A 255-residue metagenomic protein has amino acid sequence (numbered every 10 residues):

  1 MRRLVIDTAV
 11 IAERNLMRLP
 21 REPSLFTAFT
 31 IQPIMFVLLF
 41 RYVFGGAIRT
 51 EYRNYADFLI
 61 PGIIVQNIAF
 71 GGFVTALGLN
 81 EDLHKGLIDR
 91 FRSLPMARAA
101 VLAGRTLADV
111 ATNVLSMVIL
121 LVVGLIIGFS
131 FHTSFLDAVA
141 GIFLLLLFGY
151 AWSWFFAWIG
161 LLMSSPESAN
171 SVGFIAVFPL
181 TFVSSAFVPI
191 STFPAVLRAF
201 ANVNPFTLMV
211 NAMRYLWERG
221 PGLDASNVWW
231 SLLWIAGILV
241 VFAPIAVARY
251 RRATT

Functional and structural regions predicted by a protein language model:
M1-A12, W152, V196-T207: Short, membrane-interfacial amphipathic segments enriched in basic
M1-Q32: Aromatic- and glycine-rich beta-strand/loop motifs that create alpha-glucan
T27-Q32, S164-S184: Pore- or pathway-lining transmembrane helices of multi-pass membrane proteins that form conduits for solutes/ions
M35-F40, A56-I127, F148, W152 (+3 more regions): Hydrophobic alpha-helical transmembrane segments of multi-pass membrane transport proteins
F40-R49, G124-H132, L136, M163-S165 (+2 more regions): Short helix-capping/hinge motifs at transmembrane helix termini and TM-loop junctions
R49-E51, T181-V241: Membrane-interfacial helix-loop-helix junctions in multi-pass membrane proteins
R98-G173, L223-V247: Alpha-helical transmembrane segments and their short interhelical loops
A248-T255: Short cytosolic juxtamembrane segments of multi-pass membrane proteins
